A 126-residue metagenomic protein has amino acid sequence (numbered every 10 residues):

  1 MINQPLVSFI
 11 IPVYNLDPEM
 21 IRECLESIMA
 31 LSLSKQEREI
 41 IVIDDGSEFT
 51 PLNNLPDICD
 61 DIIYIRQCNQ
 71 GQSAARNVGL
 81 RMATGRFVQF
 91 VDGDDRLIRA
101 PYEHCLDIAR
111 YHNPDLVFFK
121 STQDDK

Functional and structural regions predicted by a protein language model:
M1-K126: Nucleotide-sugar donor-binding/catalytic module of glycosyltransferases that assemble extracellular/cell-envelope
